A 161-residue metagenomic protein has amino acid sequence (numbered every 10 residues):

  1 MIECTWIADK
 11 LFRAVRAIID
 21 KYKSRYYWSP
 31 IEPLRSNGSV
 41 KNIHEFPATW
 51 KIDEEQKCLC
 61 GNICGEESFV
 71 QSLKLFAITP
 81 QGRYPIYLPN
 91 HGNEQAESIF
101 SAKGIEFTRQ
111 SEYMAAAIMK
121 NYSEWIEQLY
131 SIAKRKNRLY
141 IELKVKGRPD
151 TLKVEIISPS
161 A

Functional and structural regions predicted by a protein language model:
M1-E106, N137-E142, K146-A161: Immediate N-terminus of the mature polypeptide
R109-D150: Periplasmic polypeptide-binding modules associated with outer-membrane biogenesis and secretion
